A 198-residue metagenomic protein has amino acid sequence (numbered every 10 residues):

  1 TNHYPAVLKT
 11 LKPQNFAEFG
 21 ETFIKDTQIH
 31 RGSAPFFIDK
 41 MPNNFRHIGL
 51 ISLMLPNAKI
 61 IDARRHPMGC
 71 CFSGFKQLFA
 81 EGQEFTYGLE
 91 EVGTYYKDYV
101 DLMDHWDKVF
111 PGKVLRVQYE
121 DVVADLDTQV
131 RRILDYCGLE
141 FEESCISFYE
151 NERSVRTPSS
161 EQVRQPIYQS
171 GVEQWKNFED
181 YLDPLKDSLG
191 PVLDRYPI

Functional and structural regions predicted by a protein language model:
T1: N-terminal phosphate/diphosphate-binding loop that engages ATP/GTP or pyrophosphate donors across diverse enzyme folds
Y4-A34, C71-R116, A124-I198: PAPS-dependent sulfotransferases, especially Golgi type II membrane carbohydrate sulfotransferases
F23, M41-N44: Active-site glycine/GP-rich loop and adjacent strand/helix microenvironment that borders small-molecule binding pockets
S33-F36, K59: Loop/turn-to-beta-strand initiation segments
D39-M41, I61-R64, V117: Generic beta-strand/beta-sheet core signal
P42, D121-D125: Acidic, metal-coordinating catalytic cores used for nucleic-acid/nucleotide bond scission and strand-transfer chemistry
H47-I48: Long C-terminal interaction/binding lobes of large macromolecular proteins
I51-G74: Conserved phosphate-donor/acceptor-positioning beta-strand/loop module used by diverse small-molecule
